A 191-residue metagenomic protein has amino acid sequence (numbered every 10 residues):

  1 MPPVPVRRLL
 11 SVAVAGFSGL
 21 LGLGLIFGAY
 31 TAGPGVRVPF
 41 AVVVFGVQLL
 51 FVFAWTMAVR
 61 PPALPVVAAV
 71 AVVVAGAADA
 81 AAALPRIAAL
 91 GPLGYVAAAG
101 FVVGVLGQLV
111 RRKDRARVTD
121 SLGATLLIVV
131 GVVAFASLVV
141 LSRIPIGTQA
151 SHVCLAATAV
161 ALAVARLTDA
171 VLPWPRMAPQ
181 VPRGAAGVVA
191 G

Functional and structural regions predicted by a protein language model:
M1-L49: N-terminal signal-anchor module of multipass membrane proteins
M1-S11, L23, A170-G191: C-terminal transmembrane helix-loop-helix hairpin of multi-pass membrane proteins
L21-A32, W55, V73-I87, G104-L109 (+3 more regions): Hydrophobic alpha-helical transmembrane segments and adjacent interfacial helices in integral membrane proteins
F27-V47, R86-V102, I144-V160: Structural signature of hydrophobic alpha-helical transmembrane segments
V43-P85: Glycine/small-residue-rich interface belts in oligomeric ring/scaffold proteins and their assembly partners
Q48-P62, V103-V118, A163-A178: C-terminal ends of transmembrane helices
P62-V73, P92-Y95, A116-I128, M177-V188: Cytoplasmic-side transmembrane-helix entry/capping segments in multi-pass membrane proteins
V140-G187: Functional transmembrane core segments of multi-pass inner-membrane proteins
